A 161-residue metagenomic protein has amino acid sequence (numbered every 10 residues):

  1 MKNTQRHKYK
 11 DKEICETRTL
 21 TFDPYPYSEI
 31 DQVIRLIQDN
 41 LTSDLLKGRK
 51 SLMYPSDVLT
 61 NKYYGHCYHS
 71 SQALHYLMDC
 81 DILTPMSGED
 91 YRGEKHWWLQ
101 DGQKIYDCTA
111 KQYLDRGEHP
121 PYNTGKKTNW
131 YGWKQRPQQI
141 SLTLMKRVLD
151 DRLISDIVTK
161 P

Functional and structural regions predicted by a protein language model:
K2-P161: A structural boundary/capping signal
